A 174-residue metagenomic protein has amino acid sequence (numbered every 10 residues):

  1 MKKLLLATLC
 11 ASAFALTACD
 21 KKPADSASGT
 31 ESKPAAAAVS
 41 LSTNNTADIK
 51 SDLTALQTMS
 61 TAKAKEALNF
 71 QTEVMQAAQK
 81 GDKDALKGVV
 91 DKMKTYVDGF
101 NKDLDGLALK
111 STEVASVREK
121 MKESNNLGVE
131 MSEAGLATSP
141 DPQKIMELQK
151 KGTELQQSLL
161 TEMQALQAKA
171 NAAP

Functional and structural regions predicted by a protein language model:
M1-L4: Positively charged n-region of N-terminal signal peptides that target proteins for export
L6-L9: Sec-dependent N-terminal signal peptides
C19-K22: Bacterial signal peptide processing site
D25-S32: Sec-dependent signal peptide cleavage junction
P34-V90, S124-P174: C-terminal amphipathic alpha-helix
K87-V90, K94-M121, A170-P174: Short, solvent-exposed, charged loop/turn and helix-capping segments that join or cap alpha-helices on peripheral
